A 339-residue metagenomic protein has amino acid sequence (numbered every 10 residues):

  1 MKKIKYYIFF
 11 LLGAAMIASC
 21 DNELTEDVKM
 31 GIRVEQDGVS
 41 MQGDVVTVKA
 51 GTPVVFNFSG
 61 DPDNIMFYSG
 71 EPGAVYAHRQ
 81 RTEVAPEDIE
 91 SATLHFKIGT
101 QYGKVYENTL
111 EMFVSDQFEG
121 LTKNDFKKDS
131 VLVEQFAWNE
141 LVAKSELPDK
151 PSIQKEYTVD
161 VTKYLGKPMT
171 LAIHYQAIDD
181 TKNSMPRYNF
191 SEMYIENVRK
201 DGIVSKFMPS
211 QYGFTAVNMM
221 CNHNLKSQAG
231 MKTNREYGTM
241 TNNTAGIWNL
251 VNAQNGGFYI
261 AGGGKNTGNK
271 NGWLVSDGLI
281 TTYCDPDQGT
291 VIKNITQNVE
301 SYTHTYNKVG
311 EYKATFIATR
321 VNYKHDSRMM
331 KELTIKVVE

Functional and structural regions predicted by a protein language model:
M1-K5, L12-Q42, S327, E339: Bacterial Sec-dependent N-terminal signal peptides
V48-A50, F56-G60, F67-S69, Y302 (+1 more regions): Residue-level signature of extracellular beta-strand-rich folds
A92-T100, L110, K167-A177, K313-T315: Extracellular beta-strand-rich recognition modules
S130-Y164: Extracellular carbohydrate recognition and processing domains and analogous Trp-centered ligand-binding platforms
I178-T181, T319-H325: Short, solvent-exposed loop/turn segments at the edges of extracellular beta-sandwich modules
D180-A229: Exposed low-complexity, polar/acidic, P/S/T/G-rich flexible segments that act as propeptides, protease-susceptible
S191-M193, H325-V337: C-terminal edge beta-strand
E300-K308: Residue-level recognition of secondary-structure-to-loop junctions
